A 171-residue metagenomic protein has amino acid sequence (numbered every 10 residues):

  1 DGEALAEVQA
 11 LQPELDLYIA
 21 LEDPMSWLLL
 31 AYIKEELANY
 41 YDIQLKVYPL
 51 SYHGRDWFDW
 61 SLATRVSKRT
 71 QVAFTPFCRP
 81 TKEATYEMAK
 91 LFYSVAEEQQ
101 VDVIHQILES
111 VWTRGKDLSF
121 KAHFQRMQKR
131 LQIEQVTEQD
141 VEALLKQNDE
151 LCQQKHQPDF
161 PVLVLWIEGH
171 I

Functional and structural regions predicted by a protein language model:
D1-A4, L17, L29-Y41, D102 (+1 more regions): C-terminal cap of thioredoxin/glutaredoxin-like
D1-L5, G54-W57: Short N-terminal secondary-structure initiator segments
A4-E7, W60-R65, E97, A122-H123 (+1 more regions): Short hydrophobic/aromatic-rich motifs at helix boundaries and adjacent loops
Q9-L15: A short, charged/proline- and glycine-enriched loop that marks the coil->beta-strand transition at the N-terminal
Q12, M88, D159-F160: A structure-centric signal for secondary-structure junctions around beta-strands
D16-L21, W27-R114: Structural alpha/beta surface segment adjacent to cysteine/selenocysteine redox centers across thiol/disulfide enzymes
